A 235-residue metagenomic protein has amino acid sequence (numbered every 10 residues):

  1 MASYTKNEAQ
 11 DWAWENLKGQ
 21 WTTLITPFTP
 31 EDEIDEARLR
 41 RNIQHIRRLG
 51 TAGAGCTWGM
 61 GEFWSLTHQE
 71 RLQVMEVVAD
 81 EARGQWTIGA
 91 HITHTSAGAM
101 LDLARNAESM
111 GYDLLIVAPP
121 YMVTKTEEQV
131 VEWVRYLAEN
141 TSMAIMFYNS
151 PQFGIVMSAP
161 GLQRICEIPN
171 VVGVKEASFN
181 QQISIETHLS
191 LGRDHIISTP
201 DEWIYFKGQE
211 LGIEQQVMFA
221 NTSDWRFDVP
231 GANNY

Functional and structural regions predicted by a protein language model:
A2-G154: Active-site beta->alpha loop and helix N-cap motifs at the rims of alpha/beta catalytic domains
Y136-E139, P151-Y235: Catalytic alpha/beta core domains of metabolic enzymes, predominantly
